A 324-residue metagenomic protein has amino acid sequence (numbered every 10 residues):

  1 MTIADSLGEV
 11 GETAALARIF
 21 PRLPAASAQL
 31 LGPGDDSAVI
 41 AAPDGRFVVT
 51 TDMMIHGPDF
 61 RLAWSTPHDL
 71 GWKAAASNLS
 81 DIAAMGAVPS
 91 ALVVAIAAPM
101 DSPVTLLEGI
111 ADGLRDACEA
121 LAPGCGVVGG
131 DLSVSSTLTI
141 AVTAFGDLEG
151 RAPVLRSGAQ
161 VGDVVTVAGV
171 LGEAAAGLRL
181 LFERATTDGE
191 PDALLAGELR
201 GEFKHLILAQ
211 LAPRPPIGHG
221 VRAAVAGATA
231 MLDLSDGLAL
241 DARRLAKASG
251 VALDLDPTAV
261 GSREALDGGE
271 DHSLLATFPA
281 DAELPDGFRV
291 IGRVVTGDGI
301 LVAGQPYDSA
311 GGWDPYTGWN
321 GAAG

Functional and structural regions predicted by a protein language model:
M1-T66, V94, D112, D116-E119 (+1 more regions): Extreme N-terminal cap/leader segments of soluble proteins
T2-I3, L7, G11, R46 (+2 more regions): Acidic, Ser/Thr/Pro-rich beta/coil linker or hinge segments at domain junctions
Q29-G34, V39, D131-S133, S157 (+5 more regions): Beta-strand->loop->alpha-helix junctions that form or flank phosphate-binding loops in nucleotide-handling enzymes
V48-T51, P153-V221: Short, acidic (Asp/Glu-rich) active-site segment that either coordinates a divalent metal cofactor
P67-A91, D112-L121, G237-R244: Small-aliphatic-rich amphipathic alpha-helix that forms the alpha element of a beta-alpha
P89-R184: Glycine-rich anion-binding loops of enzyme active sites
D101-P103, F203-E270: Active-site-proximal betaalpha loop/short-helix elements that scaffold phosphoryl/nucleotidyl transfer chemistry
